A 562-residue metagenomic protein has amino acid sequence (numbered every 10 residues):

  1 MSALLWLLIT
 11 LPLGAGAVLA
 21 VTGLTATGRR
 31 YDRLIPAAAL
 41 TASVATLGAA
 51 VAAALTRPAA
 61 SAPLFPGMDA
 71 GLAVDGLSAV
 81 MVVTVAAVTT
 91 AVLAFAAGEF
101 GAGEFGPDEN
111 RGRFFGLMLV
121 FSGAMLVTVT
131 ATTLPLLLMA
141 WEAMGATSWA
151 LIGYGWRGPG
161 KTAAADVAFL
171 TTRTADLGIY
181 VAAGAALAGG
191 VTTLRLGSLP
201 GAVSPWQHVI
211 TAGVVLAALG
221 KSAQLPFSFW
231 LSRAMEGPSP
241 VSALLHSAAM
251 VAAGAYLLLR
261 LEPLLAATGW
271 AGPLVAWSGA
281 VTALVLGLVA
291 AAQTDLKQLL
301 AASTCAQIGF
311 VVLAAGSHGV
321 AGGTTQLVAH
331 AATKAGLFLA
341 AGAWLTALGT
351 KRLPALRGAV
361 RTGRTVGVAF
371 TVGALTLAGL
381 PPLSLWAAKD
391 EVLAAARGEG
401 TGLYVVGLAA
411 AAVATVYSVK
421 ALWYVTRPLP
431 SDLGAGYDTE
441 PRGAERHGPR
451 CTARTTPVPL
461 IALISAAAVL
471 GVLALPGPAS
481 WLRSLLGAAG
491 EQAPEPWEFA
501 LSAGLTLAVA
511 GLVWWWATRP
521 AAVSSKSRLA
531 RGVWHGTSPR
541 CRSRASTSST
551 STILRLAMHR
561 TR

Functional and structural regions predicted by a protein language model:
M1-L7, G71-T84, V127-A140, A271 (+3 more regions): Membrane-entry segments of alpha-helical transmembrane domains in multi-pass membrane proteins
S2-G116, A185, T192-G201, F229 (+2 more regions): Transmembrane helix-loop-helix hairpins at membrane boundaries of multipass inner-membrane proteins
G16-A20, V92-A94, G287, A421 (+1 more regions): Alpha-helical transmembrane segments
R30-A42, D166-R173, R361-A369, R450-L463: Alpha-helical transmembrane segments and their helix-start/interface "positive-inside/aromatic belt" motifs in integral
A38-V51, A175-V181, A374-L377, P459-P476: Hydrophobic alpha-helical membrane-insertion segments
F65-M81, P200-T211, A394-Y404, G490-W497: Short aromatic-rich membrane-water interface segments that cap or initiate transmembrane helices in multi-pass membrane
A91-L137, A146-P441, V472: Hydrophobic transmembrane alpha-helices and their helix-loop junctions in integral membrane proteins
G434-T452, T456-V469, L485-R562: Membrane-interface and transmembrane segments of multi-pass membrane proteins
